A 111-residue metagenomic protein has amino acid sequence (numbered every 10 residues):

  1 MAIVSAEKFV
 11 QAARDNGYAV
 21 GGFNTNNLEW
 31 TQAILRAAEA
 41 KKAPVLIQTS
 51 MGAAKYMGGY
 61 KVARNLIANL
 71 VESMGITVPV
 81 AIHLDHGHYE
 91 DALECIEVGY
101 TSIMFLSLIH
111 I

Functional and structural regions predicted by a protein language model:
M1-V20: N-terminal amphipathic alpha-helix/helix-capping segment at the start of soluble metabolic enzymes
A2-I3, N24-L28: N-terminal basic/disordered segments at the start of proteins
E7-K8, W30, A54-V98: N-terminal active-site wall of soluble small-molecule enzyme domains
A13, A38, C95-I96: Generic structural signal for hydrophobic
V20-N24, V45-T49, V80-D85, I103-F105: Hydrophobic faces of well-ordered beta-strands that scaffold small-molecule active sites in alpha/beta enzyme cores
K41-A43, E97-I103: Glycine-enriched alpha-helix->loop->beta-strand junction motifs that scaffold or abut catalytic
I109-I111: Conserved small/polar residues in nucleotide/adenosyl-binding loops
